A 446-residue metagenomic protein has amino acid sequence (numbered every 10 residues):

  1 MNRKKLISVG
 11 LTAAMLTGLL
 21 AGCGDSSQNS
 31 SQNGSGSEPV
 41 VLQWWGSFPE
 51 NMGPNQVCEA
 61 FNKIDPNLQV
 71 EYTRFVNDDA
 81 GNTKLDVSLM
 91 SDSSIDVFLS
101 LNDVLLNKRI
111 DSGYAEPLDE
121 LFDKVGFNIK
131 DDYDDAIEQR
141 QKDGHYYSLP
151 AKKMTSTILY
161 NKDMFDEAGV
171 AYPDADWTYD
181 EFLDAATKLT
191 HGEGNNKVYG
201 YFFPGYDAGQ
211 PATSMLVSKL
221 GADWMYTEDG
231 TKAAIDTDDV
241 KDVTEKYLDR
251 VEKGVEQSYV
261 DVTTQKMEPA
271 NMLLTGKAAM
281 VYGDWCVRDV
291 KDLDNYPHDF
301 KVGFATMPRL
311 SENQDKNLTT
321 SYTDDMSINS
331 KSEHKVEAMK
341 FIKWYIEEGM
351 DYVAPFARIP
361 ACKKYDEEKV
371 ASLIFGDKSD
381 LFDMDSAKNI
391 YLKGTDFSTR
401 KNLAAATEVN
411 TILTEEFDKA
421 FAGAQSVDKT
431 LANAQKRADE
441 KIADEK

Functional and structural regions predicted by a protein language model:
N2-S112, D123-F127, Y172, T263 (+6 more regions): Conserved N-terminal structural module of periplasmic/extracytoplasmic solute-binding proteins
N82-S94, F165, L183-K188, M267-V281 (+2 more regions): Short helices/loops that flank or line small-molecule/ion binding pockets
L101-T155, K301-T306: Hinge/lid segment of periplasmic solute-binding proteins
D119-D132, A175, G192-G194, Y199-Y201 (+6 more regions): Short, solvent-exposed loop/beta-turn-alpha elements that line the ligand-binding surface or hinge of extracytoplasmic
D143-A151, S156, E181-A233, P269 (+1 more regions): Extracytoplasmic/periplasmic solute-binding protein
S156-Y160, M326-I328: Short glycine- and hydrophobic/aromatic-rich loop-to-beta-strand nucleating segment in the catalytic cores
A186, D229-D261, M307: Glycine-centered hinge/linker elements that transmit conformational signals in sensory and ligand-binding systems
V287-H298, S311-I412: C-terminal lobe and pocket-closing loops of periplasmic/extracytoplasmic Venus-flytrap solute-binding proteins
